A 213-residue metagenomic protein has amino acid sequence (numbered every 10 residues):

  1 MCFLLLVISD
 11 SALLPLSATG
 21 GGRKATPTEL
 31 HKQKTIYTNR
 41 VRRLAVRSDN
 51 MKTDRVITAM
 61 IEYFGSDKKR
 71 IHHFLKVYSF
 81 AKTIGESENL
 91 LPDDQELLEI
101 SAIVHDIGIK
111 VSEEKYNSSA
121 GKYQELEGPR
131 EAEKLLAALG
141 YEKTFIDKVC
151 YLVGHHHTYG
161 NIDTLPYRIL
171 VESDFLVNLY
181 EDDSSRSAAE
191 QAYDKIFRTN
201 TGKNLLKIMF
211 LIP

Functional and structural regions predicted by a protein language model:
S9-S11, S17, S48: Serine residues within intrinsically disordered or low-complexity segments
D10, H31, Y37-N39: Intrinsic-disorder-associated, low-complexity terminal segments enriched in Asp/Asn/His/Tyr and depleted of Lys/Arg
L16-S17, K24-T26, L30, L44: Short, low-complexity intrinsically disordered segments enriched in A/P/G/S/L with frequent Arg, especially at protein
T38-V41, V46-S112, G121: Acidic/His-rich, divalent-metal-binding segments that scaffold phosphate/diphosphate chemistry
E62-L91, V104, Y141, H156-P213: Divalent metal-dependent phosphate-bond-processing catalytic cores, especially two-metal-ion Mg2+/Mn2+ enzymes that act
V77, K122-A138: An active-site-proximal "capping" alpha-helix that borders the catalytic cofactor pocket
Q95-E114, G128, C150-H157, D174: His-Asp-centered metal-binding catalytic motifs of divalent-metal-dependent phosphohydrolases/nucleases
